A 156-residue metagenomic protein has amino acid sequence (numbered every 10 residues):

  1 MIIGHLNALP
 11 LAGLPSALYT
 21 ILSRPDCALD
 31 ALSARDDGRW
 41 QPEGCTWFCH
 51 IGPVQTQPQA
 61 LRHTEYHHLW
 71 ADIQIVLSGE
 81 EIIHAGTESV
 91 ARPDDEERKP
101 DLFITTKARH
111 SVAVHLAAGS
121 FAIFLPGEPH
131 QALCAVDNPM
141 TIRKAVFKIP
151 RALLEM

Functional and structural regions predicted by a protein language model:
M1-I51, L61-H63: A short, N-terminal "cap"/entry segment at the start of jelly-roll beta-barrel domains of the cupin/DSBH fold
E43-G44, A60-D72, S89-D94, R109 (+1 more regions): A short beta-loop-beta micro-motif enriched in histidine and acidic residues
T46-W47, V54-Q57, S78-I82: Short, charged/polar surface micro-motifs in flexible loops or helix N-caps
P53, P126-E128, C134, K148-R151: Short, structured patches in soluble enzyme cores that scaffold and shape functional sites
L69-A71, I75-A85, S89-V90, E97-F103: Glycine- and acidic-residue-biased ligand/ion/polar-headgroup-sensing regions
I73, F121-F124, P139-E155: A short hydrophobic beta-strand segment most commonly corresponding to one strand of the jelly-roll/cupin
D101-S111: Acidic, glycine-rich flexible loop segments
V114-C134: Conserved metal-binding segment of the jelly-roll/cupin
